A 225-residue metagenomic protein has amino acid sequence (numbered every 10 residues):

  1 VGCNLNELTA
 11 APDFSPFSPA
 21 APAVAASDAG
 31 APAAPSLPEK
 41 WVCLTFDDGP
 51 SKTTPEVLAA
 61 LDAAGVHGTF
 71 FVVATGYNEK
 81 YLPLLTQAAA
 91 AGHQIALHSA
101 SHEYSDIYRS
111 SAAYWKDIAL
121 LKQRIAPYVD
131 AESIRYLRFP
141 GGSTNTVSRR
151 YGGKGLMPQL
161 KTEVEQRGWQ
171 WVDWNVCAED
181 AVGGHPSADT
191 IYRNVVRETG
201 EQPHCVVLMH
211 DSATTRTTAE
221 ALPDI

Functional and structural regions predicted by a protein language model:
N4-N6: Bacterial signal peptide processing site
P12-F139, A221: Active-site beta->alpha N-cap acidic-glycine motif
E79, H102-I225: Catalytic domains of cell-wall/extracellular-matrix polysaccharide-remodeling enzymes, centered on de-N-acetylation
